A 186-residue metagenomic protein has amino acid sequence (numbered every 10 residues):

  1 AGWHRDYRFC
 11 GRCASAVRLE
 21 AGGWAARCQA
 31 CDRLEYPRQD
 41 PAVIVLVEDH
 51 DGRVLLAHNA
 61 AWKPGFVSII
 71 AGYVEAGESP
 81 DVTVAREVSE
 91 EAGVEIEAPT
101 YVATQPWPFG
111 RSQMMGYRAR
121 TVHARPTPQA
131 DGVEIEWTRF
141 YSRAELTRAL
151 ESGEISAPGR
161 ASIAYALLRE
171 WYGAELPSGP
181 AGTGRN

Functional and structural regions predicted by a protein language model:
A1-I44: Acidic, metal-coordinating catalytic segment for phosphate/diphosphate chemistry, firing primarily on the Nudix
A1-Y7, R18, W62-V67, G132-N186: Nudix hydrolase/Nudix homology domain
A26-I69, Y73-V74, E95-I96, T100 (+1 more regions): N-terminal strand-loop-strand
S68, D81, A92-T100, M114 (+2 more regions): Extended hydrophobic-aromatic, low-complexity segments
I70, V84, V88: Hydrophobic alpha-helical positions that pack around
E78: Surface-exposed, charge/polar-rich loops and edge strands
I96, V102, S112-G116, I135-E136 (+2 more regions): Active-site lining segments that contact anionic ligands and/or coordinate catalytic metals
Q105-Q129, R139: Active-site-adjacent beta-strand/loop module that shapes the phosphate/pyrophosphate-binding cleft
